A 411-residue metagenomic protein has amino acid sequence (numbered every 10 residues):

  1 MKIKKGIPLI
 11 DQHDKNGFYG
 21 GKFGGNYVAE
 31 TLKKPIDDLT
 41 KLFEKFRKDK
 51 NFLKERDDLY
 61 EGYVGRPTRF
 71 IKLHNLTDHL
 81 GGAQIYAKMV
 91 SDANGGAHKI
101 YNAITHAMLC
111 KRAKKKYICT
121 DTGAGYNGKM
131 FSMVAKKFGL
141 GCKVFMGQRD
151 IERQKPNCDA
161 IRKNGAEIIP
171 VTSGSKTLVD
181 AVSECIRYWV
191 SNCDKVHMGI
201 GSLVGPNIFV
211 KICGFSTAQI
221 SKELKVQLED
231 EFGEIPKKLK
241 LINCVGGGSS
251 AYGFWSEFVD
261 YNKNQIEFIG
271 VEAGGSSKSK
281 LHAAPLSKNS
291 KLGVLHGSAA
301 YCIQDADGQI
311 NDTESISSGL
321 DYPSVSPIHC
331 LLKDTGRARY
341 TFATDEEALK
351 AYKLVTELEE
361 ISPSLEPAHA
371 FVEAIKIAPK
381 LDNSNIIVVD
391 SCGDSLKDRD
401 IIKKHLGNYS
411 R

Functional and structural regions predicted by a protein language model:
K2-G24, D37-K115: Positively charged, low-complexity intrinsically disordered leader regions
M89-Y101, I118-G128, G174, T217 (+5 more regions): Active-site nucleophile and cofactor-binding loops and adjacent substrate-binding regions of central metabolic enzymes
N94, N102, C110-V134, F138-G147 (+3 more regions): A short, small-residue-rich loop immediately preceding and capping a beta-strand
G96-H106, T120-F138, E152-Q154, C244-W255 (+3 more regions): Short glycine/serine/threonine-rich phosphate/pyrophosphate-binding segments that cradle anionic phosphate groups
C119, Y126-C185, K278-S290, R399-G407: Active-site-proximal loop->helix
T177-Y188, K195, S202-Q265: Glycine-rich ThDP/TPP pyrophosphate-binding loop and its adjacent helix/strand module within ThDP-dependent enzymes
V182-I186, V190-N207, F232, D260-Q265 (+2 more regions): Active-site/ligand-binding loops adjacent to catalytic centers
C213, V245-S249, G253, D345-N408: Claisen-condensing/thiolase-fold acyl-transfer catalytic domains that form or cleave C-C bonds in fatty acid
